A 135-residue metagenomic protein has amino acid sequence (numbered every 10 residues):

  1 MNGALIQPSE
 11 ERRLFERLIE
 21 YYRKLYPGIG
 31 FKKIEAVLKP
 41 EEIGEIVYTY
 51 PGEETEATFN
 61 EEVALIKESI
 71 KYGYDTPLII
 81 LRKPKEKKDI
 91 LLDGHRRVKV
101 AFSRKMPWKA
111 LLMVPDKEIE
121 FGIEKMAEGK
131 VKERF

Functional and structural regions predicted by a protein language model:
M1-I34: N-terminal leader/domain-start detector
L14-R17, T58-L65, F121-G122: Exposed alpha-helical structural elements
Y22, L65-I70, K130-V131: Hydrophobic, Leu/Ile/Phe/Ala-enriched alpha-helical segments that form helix-helix packing faces
G28-I90, F102-S103: Short alpha-helix boundary/capping and kink motifs at helix termini
D75-V131: A short, basic-hydrophobic beta/loop patch
E133-F135: A recognition module on extended beta-rich or small alphabeta surfaces enriched in W/G with H and D/E
